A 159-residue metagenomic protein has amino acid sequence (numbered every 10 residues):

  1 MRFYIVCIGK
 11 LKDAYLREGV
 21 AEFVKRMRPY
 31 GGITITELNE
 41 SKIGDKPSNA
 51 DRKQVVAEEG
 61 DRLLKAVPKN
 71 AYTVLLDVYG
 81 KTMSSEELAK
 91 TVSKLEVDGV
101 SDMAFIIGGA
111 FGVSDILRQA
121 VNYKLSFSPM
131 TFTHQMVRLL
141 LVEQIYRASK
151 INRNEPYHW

Functional and structural regions predicted by a protein language model:
M1-M27: N-terminal beta1-alpha1 ligand-phosphate binding loop
V6, T34-T36: General small-molecule cofactor/ligand-binding pocket signal
L11, V78-K81, G109-G112: Short glycine-rich anion-binding loops that position phosphate/pyrophosphate groups of nucleotides and phosphorylated
R17-V20, S85-A89, R118, R138: Conserved strand-to-helix beginnings and helix N-cap segments that scaffold or border functional pockets
G31, N70-A71, V121: Short, well-ordered alpha-helix to beta-strand connector turns
N39-S101: S-adenosyl-L-methionine/SAH cofactor-binding core of RNA-modifying enzymes
E86-S128: A mid-sequence interfacial segment
D115-W159: Structured adenosyl-cofactor binding patch, chiefly the S-adenosyl-L-methionine
